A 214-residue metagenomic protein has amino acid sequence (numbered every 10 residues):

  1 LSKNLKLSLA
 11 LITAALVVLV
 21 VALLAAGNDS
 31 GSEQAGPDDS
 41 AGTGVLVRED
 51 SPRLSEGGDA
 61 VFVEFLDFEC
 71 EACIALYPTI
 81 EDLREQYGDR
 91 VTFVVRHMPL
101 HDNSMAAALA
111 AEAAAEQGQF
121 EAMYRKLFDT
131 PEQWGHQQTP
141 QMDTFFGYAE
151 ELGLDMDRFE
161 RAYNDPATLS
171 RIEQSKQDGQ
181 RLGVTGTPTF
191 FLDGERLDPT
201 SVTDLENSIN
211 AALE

Functional and structural regions predicted by a protein language model:
L1-G27, E150-E214: C-terminal cap of thioredoxin/glutaredoxin-like
L1-L100, E173-K176, A211-E214: Extracytoplasmic thiol/disulfide redox context detector
G58, L76-T79, A106-A110, Q119-M123 (+6 more regions): Stable alpha-helical elements in mature extracytoplasmic
D59-V61, G88-T92, G118-A122, L154-M156 (+1 more regions): Loop/turn elements at helix/coil->beta-strand transitions in domains of secreted/extracellular proteins
F68-E71, M98-N103, D129-W134, D165-T168 (+1 more regions): Solvent-exposed loop/turn segments at secondary-structure junctions within structured extracellular/periplasmic domains
E69, R84-Y87, A115-G118, L127 (+5 more regions): Sec/Tat-exported extracytoplasmic proteins
Q86-A149: Structural microenvironment flanking redox-active thiols in thiol-disulfide oxidoreductases
